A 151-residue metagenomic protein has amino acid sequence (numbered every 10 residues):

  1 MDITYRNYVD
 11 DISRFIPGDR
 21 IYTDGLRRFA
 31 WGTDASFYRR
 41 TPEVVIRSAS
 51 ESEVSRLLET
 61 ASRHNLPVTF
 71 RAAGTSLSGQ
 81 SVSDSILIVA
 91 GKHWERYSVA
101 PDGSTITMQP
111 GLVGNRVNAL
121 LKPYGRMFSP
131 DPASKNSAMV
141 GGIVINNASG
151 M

Functional and structural regions predicted by a protein language model:
M1-A35, R63-V68: N-terminal accessory segments
Y5-V9, G114, S137: Alpha-helix initiation and N-capping motif
I12, S36-V68, I86-A133, A148-M151: N-terminal glycine-rich flavin-associated loop
R28, S134-K135: Active-site-adjacent loop/helix segments that line or gate small-molecule/cofactor pockets in enzymes
D34-F37, L77-V82: Short glycine-biased active-site loop of nucleotidyltransferases that positions the nucleotide triphosphate and helps
R71: Conserved PLP cofactor-binding pocket of PLP-dependent enzymes
M139, I143-N147: Glycine-rich anion/phosphate-binding loop at the beta-strand->alpha-helix junction
